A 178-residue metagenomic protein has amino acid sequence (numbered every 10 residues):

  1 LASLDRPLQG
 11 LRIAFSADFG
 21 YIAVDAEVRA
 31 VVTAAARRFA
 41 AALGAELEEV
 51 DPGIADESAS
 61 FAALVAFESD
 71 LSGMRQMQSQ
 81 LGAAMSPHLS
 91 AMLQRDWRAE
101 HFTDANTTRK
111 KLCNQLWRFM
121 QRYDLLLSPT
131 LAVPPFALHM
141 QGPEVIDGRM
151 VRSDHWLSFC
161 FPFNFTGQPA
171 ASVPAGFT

Functional and structural regions predicted by a protein language model:
L1-F61, L93-W97: Gly/Ser-rich, acidic/histidine-flanked active-site/gating loops
D5-S16, L64-W117, P129-V133, L138 (+1 more regions): Short helix-loop capping/hinge segments that flank enzyme active sites or metal/cofactor-binding pockets
L8, A26-A34, E68, T107 (+2 more regions): Conserved active-site and cofactor/substrate-binding residues in soluble primary-metabolism enzymes
A26-V28, E57-E68, A137-P143: Short glycine/threonine-rich loop-to-helix capping motif typified by GTGT followed within a few residues by an Asp-Pro
R37-A42, L71-Q76, P87-H88, M150-D154: Glycine-rich loops and low-complexity Gly/Arg-rich segments that provide flexible linkers or classic glycine-based
A42, W97-T178: Glycine-rich, small-residue loops and helix-cap segments that act as flexible hinges at active-site edges
E48-G53, G82-H88, C160-Q168: Low-complexity, flexible helical/coil segments
